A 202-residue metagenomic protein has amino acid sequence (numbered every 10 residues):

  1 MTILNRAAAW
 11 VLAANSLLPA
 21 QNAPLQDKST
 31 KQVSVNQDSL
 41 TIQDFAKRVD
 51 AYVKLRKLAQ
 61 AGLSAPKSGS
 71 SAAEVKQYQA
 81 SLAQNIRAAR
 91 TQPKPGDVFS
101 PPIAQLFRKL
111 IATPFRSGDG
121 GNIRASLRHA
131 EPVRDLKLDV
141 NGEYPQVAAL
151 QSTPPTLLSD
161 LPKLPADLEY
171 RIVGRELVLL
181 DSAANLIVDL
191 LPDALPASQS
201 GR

Functional and structural regions predicted by a protein language model:
M1-I3: N-terminal secretory signal peptides that target proteins for export/translocation
A8-L17: Bacterial N-terminal signal peptides
L17-P19, V49: A generic alpha-helix preference that emphasizes hydrophobic side chains
Q21-S39, A197-R202: Compositionally biased, proline/threonine/alanine/serine-rich low-complexity intrinsically disordered stretches
V35, T41-P102: Early exported N-terminus immediately downstream of N-terminal targeting peptides
Q79-S152: Mid-length scaffold segments of soluble, non-membrane domains
A125-R202: Amphipathic, charged alpha-helical segments and their helix-to-coil junctions in extracytoplasmic/peripheral assemblies
